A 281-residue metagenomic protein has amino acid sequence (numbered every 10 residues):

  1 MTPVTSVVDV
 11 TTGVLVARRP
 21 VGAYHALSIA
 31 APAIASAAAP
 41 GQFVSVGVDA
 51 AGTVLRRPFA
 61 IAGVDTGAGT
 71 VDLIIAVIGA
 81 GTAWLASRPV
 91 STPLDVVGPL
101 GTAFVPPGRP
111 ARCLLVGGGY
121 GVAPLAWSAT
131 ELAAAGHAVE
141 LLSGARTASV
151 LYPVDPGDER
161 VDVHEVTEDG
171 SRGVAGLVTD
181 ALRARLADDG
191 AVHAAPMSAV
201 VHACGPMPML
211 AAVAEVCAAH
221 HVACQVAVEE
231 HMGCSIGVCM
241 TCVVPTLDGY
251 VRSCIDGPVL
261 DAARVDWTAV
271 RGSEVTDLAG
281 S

Functional and structural regions predicted by a protein language model:
M1-T12, D188-M197, G272-S281: Short, low-complexity, intrinsically disordered N-terminal peptides in bacterial proteins
T2-V90: Ferredoxin-reductase
G52-A60, G101-A111, C254: Short, Lys/Arg- and Gly-enriched loop/turn segments at beta-strand edges
A80-V226, G233: FNR/FR-type flavoprotein reductase catalytic core
P124, M207-M209, E230-V259: Local cysteine-cluster metal-coordination motifs and their immediate loop/turn environment, predominantly Fe-S cluster
V251-S281: Short Fe-S-cluster ligation motifs
